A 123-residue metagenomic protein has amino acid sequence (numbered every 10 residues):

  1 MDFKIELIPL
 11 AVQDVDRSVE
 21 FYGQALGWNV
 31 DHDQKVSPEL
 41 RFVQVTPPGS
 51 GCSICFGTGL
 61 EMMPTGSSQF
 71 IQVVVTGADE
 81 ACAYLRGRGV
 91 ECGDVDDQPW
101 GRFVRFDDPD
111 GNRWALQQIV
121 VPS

Functional and structural regions predicted by a protein language model:
D2, P9-C52, G87: Core segments of cupin and vicinal oxygen chelate
F3, L7-L10, D31-Q34, R41 (+1 more regions): Vicinal oxygen chelate
I5-L7, G66-I71: Eukaryotic phosphotyrosine signaling hubs
D14, G77, D108: Acidic di-acidic motifs
P48-C52, M62-M63, G77-E80: Short, charged/polar surface micro-motifs in flexible loops or helix N-caps
G49-I54, G111-W114: Short, charged/polar, Gly/Pro-enriched secondary-structure boundary elements
F70-C82: Mid-chain, well-packed structural core segment of small domains
